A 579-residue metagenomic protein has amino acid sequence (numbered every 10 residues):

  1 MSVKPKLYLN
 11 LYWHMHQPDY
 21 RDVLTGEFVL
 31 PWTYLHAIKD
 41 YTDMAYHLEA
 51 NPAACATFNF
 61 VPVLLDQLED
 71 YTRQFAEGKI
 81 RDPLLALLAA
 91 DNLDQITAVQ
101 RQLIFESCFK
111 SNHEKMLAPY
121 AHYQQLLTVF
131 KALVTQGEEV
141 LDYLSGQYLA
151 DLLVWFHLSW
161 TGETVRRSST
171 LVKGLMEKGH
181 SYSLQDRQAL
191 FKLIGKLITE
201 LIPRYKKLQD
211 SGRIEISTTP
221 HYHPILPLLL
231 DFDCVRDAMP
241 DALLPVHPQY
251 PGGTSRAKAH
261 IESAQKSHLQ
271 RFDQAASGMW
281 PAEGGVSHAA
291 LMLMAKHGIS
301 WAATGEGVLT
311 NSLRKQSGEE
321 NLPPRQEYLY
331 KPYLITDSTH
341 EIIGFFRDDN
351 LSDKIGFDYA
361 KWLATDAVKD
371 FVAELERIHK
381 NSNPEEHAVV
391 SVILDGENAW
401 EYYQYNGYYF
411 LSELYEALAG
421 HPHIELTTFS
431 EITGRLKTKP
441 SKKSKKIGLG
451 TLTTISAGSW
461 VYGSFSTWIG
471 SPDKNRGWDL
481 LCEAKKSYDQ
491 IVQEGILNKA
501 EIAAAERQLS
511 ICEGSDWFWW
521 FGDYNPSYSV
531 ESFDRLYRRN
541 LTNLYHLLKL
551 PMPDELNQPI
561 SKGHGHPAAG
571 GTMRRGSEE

Functional and structural regions predicted by a protein language model:
V3-L175, G318-E579: Active-site and substrate-binding clefts of carbohydrate-active enzymes
D40-H47, I198-K207, S263-K266, G285-L291 (+1 more regions): Short alpha-helical segments and helix-capping/turn motifs at coil-helix boundaries
N59-L64, P220-H223, G278-V286, S430-T433: Short, solvent-exposed turn/loop segments enriched in Gly/Ser/Thr/Pro and often Arg
W160, K192-H223, L230-D233: Structured, charged N-terminal subsegments at the starts of enzyme catalytic cores and at intra-chain domain/subunit
L175-I202, A295, G307-L309, L313-R325: Extended, Lys/Arg-enriched charged tracts that mediate electrostatic binding to polyanionic substrates
I225-L230, D237-S255, H260-I261, G307-L313 (+2 more regions): Positively charged, amphipathic and often flexible ligand-engagement surfaces
P240, V246-Y250, T254-P281, L375-I393: CE4/NodB-like, metal-dependent polysaccharide N-deacetylase domain that modifies extracellular/periplasmic N-acetylated
G253-E320, N398-H421, E425: Catalytic domains of cell-wall/extracellular-matrix polysaccharide-remodeling enzymes, centered on de-N-acetylation
